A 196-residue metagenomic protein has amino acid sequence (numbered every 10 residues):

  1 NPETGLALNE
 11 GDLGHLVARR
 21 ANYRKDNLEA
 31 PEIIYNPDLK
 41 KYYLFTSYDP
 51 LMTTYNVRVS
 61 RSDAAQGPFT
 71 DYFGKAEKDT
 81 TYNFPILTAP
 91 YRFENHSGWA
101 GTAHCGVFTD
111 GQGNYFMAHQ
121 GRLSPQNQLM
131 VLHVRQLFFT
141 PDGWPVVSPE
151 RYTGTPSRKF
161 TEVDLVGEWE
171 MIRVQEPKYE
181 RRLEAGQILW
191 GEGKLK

Functional and structural regions predicted by a protein language model:
N1-K196: Carbohydrate-active catalytic/glycan-binding domains of CAZyme proteins, especially the secreted or lumenal ectodomains
